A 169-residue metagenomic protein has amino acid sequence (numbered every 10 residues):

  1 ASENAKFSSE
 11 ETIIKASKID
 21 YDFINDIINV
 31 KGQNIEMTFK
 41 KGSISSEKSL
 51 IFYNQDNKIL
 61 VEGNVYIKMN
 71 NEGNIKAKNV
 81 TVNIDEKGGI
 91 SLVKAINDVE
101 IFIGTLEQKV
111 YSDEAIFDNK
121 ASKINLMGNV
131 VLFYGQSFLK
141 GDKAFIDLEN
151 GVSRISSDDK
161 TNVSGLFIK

Functional and structural regions predicted by a protein language model:
A1-K169: Mature-chain termini and adjacent capping regions
